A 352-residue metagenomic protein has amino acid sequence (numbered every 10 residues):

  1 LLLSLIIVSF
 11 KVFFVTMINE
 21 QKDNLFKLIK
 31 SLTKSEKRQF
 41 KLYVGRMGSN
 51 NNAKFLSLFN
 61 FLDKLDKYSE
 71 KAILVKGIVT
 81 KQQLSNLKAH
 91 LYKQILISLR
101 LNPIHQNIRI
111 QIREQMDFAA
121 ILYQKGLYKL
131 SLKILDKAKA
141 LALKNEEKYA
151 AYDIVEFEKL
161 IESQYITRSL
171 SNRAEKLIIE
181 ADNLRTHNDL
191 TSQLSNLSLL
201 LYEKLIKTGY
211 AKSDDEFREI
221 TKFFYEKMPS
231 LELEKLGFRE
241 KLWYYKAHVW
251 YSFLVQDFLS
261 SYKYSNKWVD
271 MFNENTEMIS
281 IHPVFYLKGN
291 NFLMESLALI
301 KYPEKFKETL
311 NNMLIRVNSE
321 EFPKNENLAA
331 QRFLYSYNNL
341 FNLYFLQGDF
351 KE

Functional and structural regions predicted by a protein language model:
L2-K222, L233-K235: Flexible inter-repeat linkers and adjacent short helices within tandem amphipathic alpha-helical repeat scaffolds
A89-H90, L127-D136, S169-I178, A211-M228 (+3 more regions): Helix-turn-helix repeat elements of alpha-solenoid scaffolds
N102-Q106, L143-N145, H187, K227-F238 (+2 more regions): Flexible helix-coil transition and linker loops at the boundaries of alpha-helical arrays
F118-Q124, E156-Y165, N196-S213, L242-D257 (+2 more regions): Tandem amphipathic alpha-helical repeat scaffolds
L132, K139, E158, Y165 (+4 more regions): Heptad-repeat amphipathic alpha-helical coiled-coil interaction surface used for oligomerization/assembly
D136, A140, K159-E162, I166 (+7 more regions): A "functional boundary" signal
S260-Y286, N291, L297, K305 (+1 more regions): Secondary-structure-rich domain cores
N275, I279-P283, K307-E352: Eukaryote-skewed repeat-based solenoidal scaffolds used as protein-protein interaction platforms, primarily
